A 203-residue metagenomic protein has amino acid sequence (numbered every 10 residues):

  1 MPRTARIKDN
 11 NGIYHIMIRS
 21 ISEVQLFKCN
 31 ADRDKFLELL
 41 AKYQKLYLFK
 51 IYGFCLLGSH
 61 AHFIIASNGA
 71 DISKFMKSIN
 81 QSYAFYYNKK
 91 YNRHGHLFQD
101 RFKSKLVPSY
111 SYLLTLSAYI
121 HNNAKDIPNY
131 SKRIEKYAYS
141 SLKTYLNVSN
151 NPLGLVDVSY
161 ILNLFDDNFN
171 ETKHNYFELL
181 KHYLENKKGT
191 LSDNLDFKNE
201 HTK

Functional and structural regions predicted by a protein language model:
M1-G53, A66-K203: Short Pro-Cys-Gly-centered "Cys-loop" motif that presents a nucleophilic cysteine in a tight turn
L56-H60: Short Gly/Ser/Thr- and Asp/Glu-enriched loop/turn motifs at secondary-structure junctions
